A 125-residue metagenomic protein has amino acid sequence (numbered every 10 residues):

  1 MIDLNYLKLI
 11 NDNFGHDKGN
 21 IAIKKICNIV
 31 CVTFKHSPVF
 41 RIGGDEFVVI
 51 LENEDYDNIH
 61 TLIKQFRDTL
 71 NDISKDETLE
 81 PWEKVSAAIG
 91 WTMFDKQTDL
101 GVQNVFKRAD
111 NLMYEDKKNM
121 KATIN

Functional and structural regions predicted by a protein language model:
L4-V32, F40-G44, V48-V49, Y56-K64 (+2 more regions): Conserved long alpha-helical elements within nucleotide-processing catalytic cores of c-di-GMP signaling and class III
V32-H36, D68-P81: Short catalytic/binding micro-motifs of nucleotide second-messenger systems
V48, G90-W91: Short aromatic/hydrophobic contact patches that present stacked aromatics for nucleic-acid/ligand binding
E52, Y56, H60-R67, T78-E80 (+1 more regions): Catalytic-core segments of nucleotide cyclases and related cyclic-nucleotide turnover enzymes
E83-A88: PAS and PAS-like sensory/regulatory domains
